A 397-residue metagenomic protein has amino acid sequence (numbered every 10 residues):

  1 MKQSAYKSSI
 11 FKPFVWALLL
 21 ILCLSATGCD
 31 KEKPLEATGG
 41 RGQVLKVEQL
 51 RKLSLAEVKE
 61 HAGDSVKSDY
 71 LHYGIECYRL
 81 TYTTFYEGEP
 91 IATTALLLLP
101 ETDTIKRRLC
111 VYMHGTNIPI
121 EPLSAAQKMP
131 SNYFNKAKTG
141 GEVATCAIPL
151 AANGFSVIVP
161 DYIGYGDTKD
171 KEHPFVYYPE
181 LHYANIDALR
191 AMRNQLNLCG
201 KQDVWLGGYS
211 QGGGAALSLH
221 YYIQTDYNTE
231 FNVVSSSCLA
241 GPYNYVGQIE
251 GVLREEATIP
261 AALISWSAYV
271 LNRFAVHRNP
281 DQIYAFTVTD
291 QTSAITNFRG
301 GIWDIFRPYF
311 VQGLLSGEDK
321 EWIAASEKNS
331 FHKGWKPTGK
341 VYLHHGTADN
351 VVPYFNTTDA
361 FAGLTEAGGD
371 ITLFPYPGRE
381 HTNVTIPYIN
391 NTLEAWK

Functional and structural regions predicted by a protein language model:
L24-G28: C-terminal motif of bacterial Sec signal peptides marking the signal peptidase cleavage site
D30-T104: Catalytic-loop region of hydrolases
K106-N117, Q127: Short beta-strand element of the alpha/beta-hydrolase
P174-L196: Alpha/beta-hydrolase active-site loop
R190-T258: Primarily recognizes the serine-hydrolase "nucleophile elbow" in alpha/beta-hydrolase and SGNH/GDSL folds
L239-K336: Accessory cap/linker subdomain of secreted extracellular hydrolases
E318-D319, I323-A325, G339, V351 (+1 more regions): C-terminal catalytic histidine-bearing segment of alpha/beta-hydrolase fold enzymes
Y342-D349: Short beta-strand/loop motif that positions the catalytic acidic residue of the alpha/beta-hydrolase fold
